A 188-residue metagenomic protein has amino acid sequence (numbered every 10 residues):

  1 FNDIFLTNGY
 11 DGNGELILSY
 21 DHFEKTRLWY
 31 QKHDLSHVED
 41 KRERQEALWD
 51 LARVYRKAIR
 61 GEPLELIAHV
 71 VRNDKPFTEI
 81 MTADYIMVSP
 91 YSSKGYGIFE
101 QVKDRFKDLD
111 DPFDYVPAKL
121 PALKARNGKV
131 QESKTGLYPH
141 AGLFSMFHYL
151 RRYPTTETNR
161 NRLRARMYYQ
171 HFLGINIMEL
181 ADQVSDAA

Functional and structural regions predicted by a protein language model:
F1-A188: Extended surface/linker regions that mediate inter-domain or inter-protein docking in multi-component redox
